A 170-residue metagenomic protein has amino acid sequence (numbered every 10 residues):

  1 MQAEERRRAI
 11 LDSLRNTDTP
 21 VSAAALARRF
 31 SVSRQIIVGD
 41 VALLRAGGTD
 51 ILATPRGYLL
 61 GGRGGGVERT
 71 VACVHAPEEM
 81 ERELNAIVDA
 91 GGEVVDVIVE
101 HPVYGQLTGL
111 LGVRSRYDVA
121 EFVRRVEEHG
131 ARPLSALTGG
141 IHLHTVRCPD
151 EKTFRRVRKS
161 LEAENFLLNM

Functional and structural regions predicted by a protein language model:
M1-R29: Extreme N-terminal segment that seeds HTH/winged-HTH DNA-binding domains in transcriptional regulators
R8, D12, R28, G39-A42 (+3 more regions): Solvent-exposed alpha-helical segments within well-ordered globular domains of core cellular machineries
D12, A46, V103: Metal-centered catalytic cores of metalloenzymes
P20-A53: N-terminal helix-turn-helix
A24, T54-P55, V97, A136: Residue-level detector of family-conserved "landmark" positions at structurally sensitive sites
I51-G62: Minor-groove-contacting beta-hairpin "wing" of winged helix-turn-helix DNA-binding domains
G66-M170: Mid-protein regulatory/catalytic core that forms ligand/cofactor-binding pockets and protein-protein interaction
